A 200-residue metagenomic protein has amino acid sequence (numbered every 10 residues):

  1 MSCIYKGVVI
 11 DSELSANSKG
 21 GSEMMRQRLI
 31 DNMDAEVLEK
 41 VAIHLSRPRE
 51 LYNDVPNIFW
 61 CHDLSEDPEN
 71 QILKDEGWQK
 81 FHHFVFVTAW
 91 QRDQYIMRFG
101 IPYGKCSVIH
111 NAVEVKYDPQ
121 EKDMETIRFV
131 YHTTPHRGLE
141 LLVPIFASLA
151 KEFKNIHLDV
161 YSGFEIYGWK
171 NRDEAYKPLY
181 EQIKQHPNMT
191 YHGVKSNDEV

Functional and structural regions predicted by a protein language model:
M1-L51: N-terminal pre-catalytic "stem/leader" segment of glycosyltransferase-like enzymes
V41-P68, H82-F86, V108-H110: Active-site proximal beta-strand in glycosyltransferases
P48-V55, E76-Q79, Y95-G100, D118-Q120: Short loop/helix-cap segments at secondary-structure boundaries that form the rim of catalytic
L64-F84, P178-Q182: Membrane-proximal helix-turn-helix segments that form the acceptor-binding/catalytic region of lipid-linked
H82-I96, I101-D118: Donor nucleotide-sugar binding/catalytic pocket of nucleotide-sugar-dependent glycosyltransferases
E121-G138, V143-F146, A150, D159: Conserved donor-binding/catalytic core segment of Leloir-type glycosyltransferases
H157-A175: Glycosyltransferase donor-sugar binding loop
R172-D198: Nucleotide-activated donor-binding/catalytic signature segment of Leloir-type glycosyltransferases, i.e., the conserved
